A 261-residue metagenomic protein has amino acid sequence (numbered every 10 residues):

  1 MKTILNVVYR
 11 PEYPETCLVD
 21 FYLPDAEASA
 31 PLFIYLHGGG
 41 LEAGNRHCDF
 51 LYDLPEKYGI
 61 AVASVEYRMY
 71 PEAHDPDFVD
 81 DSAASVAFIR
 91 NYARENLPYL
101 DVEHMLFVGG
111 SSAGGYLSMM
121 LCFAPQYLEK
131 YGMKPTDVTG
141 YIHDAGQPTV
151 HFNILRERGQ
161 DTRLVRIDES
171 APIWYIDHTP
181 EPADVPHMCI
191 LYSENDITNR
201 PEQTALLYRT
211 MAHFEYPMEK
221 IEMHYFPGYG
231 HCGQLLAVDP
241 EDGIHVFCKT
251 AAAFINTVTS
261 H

Functional and structural regions predicted by a protein language model:
M1-E27: N-terminal cap/lid segment of alpha/beta-hydrolase-fold proteins
S29-G39: Short beta-strand element of the alpha/beta-hydrolase
A43-Y52, P76, E202-Q203: The serine-hydrolase catalytic nucleophile loop
N45, A63-H104, D239-G243: Catalytic nucleophile-loop/oxyanion-hole region of alpha/beta-hydrolase and closely related hydrolase-like folds
R46-S64: Short amphipathic alpha-helix adjacent to the substrate-entry channel of hydrolases
N91-L155: Primarily recognizes the serine-hydrolase "nucleophile elbow" in alpha/beta-hydrolase and SGNH/GDSL folds
M133-P135, G140, G146-I154, L164-L206: The feature captures the conserved acid-bearing segment of alpha/beta-hydrolase catalytic domains
A205-Y208, H213-H261: C-terminal catalytic histidine-bearing segment of alpha/beta-hydrolase fold enzymes
